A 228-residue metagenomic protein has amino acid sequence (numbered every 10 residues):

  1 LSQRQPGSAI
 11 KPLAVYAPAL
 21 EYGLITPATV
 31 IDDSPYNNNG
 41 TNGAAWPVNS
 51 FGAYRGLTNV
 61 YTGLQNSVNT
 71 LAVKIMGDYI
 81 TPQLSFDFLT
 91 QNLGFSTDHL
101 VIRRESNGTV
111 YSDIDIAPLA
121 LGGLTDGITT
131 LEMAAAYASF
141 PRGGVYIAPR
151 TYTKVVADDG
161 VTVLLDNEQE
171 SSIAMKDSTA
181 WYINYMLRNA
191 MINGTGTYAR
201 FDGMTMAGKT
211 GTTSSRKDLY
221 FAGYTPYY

Functional and structural regions predicted by a protein language model:
L1, D126-Y228: A penicillin-recognizing enzyme superfamily signal
L1, L20-L24, Y36, G56 (+6 more regions): Glycine-rich, acidic and aromatic/proline-enriched surface loops and short helix-turn segments that act as binding
S2-P12, L121-I128: Gly/Ser-rich catalytic serine loop of serine hydrolases
P6-I31, G63, A135-F140, I183: Active-site SXXK
I10-V15, N59, V68-L71, T129-M133 (+1 more regions): Catalytic-loop motifs flanking and including active-site residues across diverse enzymes
L24-D33, K74, T97-V101, Y146-T151 (+2 more regions): Acidic/polar loop patches that form or flank catalytic/metal-binding clefts of enzymes that bind anionic ligands
I25-S85, I116-L119, D158-N189: Conserved catalytic neighborhood of penicillin-recognizing serine enzymes
G43-V48, Y79-M133: Mid-domain, small-residue-enriched loop/turn segments at the edges of structured enzyme/sensor domains
